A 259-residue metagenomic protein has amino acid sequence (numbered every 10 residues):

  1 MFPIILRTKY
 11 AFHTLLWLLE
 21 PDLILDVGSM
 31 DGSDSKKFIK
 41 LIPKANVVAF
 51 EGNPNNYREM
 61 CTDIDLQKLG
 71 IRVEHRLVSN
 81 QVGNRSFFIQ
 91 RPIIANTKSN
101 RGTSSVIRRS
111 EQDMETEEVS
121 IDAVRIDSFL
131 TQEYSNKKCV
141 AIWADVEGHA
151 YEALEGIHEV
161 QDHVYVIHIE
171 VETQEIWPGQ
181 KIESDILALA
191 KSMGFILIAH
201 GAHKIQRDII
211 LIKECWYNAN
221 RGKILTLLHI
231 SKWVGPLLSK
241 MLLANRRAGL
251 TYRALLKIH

Functional and structural regions predicted by a protein language model:
M1-H259: Phosphate/nucleotide-binding beta-alpha loop and adjacent structural elements of enzyme active sites
